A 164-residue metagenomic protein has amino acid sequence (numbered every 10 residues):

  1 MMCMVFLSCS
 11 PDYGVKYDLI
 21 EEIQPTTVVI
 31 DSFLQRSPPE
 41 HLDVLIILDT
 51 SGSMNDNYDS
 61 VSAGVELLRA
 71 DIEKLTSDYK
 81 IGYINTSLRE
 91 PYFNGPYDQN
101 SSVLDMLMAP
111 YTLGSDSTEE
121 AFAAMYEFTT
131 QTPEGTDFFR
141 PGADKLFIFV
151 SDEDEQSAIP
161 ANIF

Functional and structural regions predicted by a protein language model:
M1-C3: Sec-dependent signal peptide recognition, specifically the positively charged N-region followed immediately by
V5-S8: C-terminal motif of bacterial Sec signal peptides marking the signal peptidase cleavage site
S10-F164: Divalent cation-coordinating acidic motifs and surrounding scaffolds that mediate Ca2+/Mg2+/Mn2+/Zn2+-dependent binding
